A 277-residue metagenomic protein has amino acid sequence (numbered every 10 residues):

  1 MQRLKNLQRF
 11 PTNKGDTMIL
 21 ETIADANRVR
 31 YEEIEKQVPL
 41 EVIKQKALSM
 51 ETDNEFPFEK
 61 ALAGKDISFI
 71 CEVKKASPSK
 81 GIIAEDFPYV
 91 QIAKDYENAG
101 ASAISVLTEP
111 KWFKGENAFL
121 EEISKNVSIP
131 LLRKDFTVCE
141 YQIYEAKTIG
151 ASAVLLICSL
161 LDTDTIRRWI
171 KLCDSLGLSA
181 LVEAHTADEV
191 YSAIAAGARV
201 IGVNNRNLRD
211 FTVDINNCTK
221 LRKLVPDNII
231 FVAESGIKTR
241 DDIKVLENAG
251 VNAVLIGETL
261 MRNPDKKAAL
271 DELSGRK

Functional and structural regions predicted by a protein language model:
I19-A84: An N-cap/entry alpha-helix motif that binds or orients negatively charged groups
I23, C71, Y96, A146 (+4 more regions): Conserved, mostly hydrophobic/aromatic
V73-P88, P130-V138, S179-E183, V232-A233: Active-site mouth loops of central-metabolism enzymes
P78-D86, I92-K114, Y191-K220: Glycine/Thr-rich beta-alpha phosphate-binding loop at enzyme active sites
G100-A101, N126-I129, T148-V154, D174-L178 (+3 more regions): Glycine-enriched alpha-helix->loop->beta-strand junction motifs that scaffold or abut catalytic
V138-I149, A187-A196, I237-I256: Catalytic cores of alpha/beta
E145-T163, G202-F211, V251-A269: Glycine-rich phosphate-binding active-site loops on the catalytic face of alpha/beta enzymes
K220-L224, E247, R262-K277: C-terminal helical cap(s) of enzyme catalytic domains, especially alpha/beta-barrels
